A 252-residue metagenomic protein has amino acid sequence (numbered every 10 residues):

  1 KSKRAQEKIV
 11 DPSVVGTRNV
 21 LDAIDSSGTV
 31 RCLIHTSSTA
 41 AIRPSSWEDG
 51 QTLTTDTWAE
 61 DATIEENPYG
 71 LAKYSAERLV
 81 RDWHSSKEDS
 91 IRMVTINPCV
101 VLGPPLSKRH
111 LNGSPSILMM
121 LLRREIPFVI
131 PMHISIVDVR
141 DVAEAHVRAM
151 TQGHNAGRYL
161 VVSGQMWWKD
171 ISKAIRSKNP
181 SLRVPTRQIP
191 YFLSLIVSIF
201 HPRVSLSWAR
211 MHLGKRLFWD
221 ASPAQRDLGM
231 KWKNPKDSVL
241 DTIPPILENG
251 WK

Functional and structural regions predicted by a protein language model:
K1-V15: NAD(P)H-binding glycine-rich loop region in Rossmannoid oxidoreductase-like domains and their noncatalytic homologs
S26, T63-V94: Active-site Tyr-X1-5-Lys
S38-E66, L106: Active-site "gating" loop of Rossmann-like NAD(P)-dependent oxidoreductase/epimerase domains
E65-G70, G103-H110, E125-R140: Glycine-rich "substrate-gating" loop/helix at the edge of Rossmann-like oxidoreductase active sites
K87-I91, G103-S116, A149-Y159: Glycine/proline-rich active-site loop of Rossmann-fold NAD(P)-dependent oxidoreductases
L118-P127, M132-Y159, G164-M166, K173-R176: Alpha-helical substrate-binding/gating segment
W168-F218: Terminal hydrophobic/aromatic helix or amphipathic segment near a protein terminus
P223-Q225, K233-K252: Amphipathic terminal alpha-helices
